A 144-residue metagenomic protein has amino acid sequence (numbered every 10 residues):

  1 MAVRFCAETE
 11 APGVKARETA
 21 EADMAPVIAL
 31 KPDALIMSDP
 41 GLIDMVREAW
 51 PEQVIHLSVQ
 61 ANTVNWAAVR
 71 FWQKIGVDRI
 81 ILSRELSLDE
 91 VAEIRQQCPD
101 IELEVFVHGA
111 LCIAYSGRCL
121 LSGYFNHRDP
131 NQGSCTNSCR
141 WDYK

Functional and structural regions predicted by a protein language model:
M1-T63, I81-E85, E90-K144: Active-site pocket-lining/capping segments in soluble small-molecule metabolic enzymes
W66-A67: Conserved nucleotide-cofactor-binding alpha/beta core module
G76-V77: As written
